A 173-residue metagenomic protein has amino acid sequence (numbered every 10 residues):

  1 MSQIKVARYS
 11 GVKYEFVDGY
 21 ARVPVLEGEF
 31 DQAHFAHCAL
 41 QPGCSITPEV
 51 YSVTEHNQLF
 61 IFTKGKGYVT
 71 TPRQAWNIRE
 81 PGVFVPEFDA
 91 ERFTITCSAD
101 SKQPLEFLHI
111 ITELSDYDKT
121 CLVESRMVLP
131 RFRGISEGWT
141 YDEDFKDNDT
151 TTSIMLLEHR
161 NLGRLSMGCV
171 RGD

Functional and structural regions predicted by a protein language model:
M1-H34, S115-R171: A short, N-terminal "cap"/entry segment at the start of jelly-roll beta-barrel domains of the cupin/DSBH fold
P24-E27, I46-T54, T96-S98, D173: Short histidine-centered beta-strand/loop micro-motifs that create catalytic or ligand/metal-coordination sites
H37, T71-R73, C97, H109 (+1 more regions): Residue-level recognition of conserved beta-strand positions in structured domain cores
A39-L40, S52-V69, C169-D173: Short, conserved beta-strand element in jelly-roll/cupin
L59, P72-A90: Short acidic-glycine-tyrosine-enriched beta hairpin
V85-P86, T94, D100-K119: A short hydrophobic beta-strand segment most commonly corresponding to one strand of the jelly-roll/cupin
